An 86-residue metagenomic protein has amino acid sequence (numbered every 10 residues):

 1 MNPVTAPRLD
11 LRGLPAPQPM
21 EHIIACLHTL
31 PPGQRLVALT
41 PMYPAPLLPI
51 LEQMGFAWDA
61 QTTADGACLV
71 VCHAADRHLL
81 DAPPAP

Functional and structural regions predicted by a protein language model:
N2-L9, G13, P17, I24-A25 (+1 more regions): Positively charged, polar, low-complexity stretches
